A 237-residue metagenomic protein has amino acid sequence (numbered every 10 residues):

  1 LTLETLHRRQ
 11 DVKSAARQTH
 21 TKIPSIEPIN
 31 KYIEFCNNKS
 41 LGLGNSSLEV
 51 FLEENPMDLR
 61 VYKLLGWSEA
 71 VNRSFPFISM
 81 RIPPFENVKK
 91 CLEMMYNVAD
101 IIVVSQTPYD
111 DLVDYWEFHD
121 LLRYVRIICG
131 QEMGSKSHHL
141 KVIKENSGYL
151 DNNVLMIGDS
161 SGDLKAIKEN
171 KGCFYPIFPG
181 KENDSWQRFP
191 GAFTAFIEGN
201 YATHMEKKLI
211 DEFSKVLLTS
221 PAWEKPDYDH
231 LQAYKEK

Functional and structural regions predicted by a protein language model:
L1-I78: A metal-dependent, Asp-based hydrolase signature
M80-D100, T107-K237: C-terminal cap/substrate-recognition subdomain and adjoining C-terminal extension of metal-dependent phosphatase-like
